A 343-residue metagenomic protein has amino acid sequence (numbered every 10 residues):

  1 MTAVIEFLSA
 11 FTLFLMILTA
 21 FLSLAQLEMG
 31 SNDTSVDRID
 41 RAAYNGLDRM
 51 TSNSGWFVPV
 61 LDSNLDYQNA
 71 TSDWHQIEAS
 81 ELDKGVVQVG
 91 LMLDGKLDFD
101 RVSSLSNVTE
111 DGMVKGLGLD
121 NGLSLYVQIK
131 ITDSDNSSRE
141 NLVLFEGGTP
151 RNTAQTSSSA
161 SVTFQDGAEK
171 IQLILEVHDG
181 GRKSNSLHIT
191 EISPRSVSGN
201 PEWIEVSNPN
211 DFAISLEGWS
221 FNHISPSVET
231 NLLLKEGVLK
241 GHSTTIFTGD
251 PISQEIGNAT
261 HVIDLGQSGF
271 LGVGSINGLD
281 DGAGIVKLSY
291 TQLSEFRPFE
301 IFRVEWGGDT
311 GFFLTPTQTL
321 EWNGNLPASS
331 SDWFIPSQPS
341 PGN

Functional and structural regions predicted by a protein language model:
M1-A25: N-terminal single-pass transmembrane signal-anchor helix
T19-N185: Long, compositionally biased, intrinsically disordered regions
D179-H188, S337-N343: Low-complexity, Pro/Thr/Ser/Gly/Ala-rich linker/spacer regions in secreted, extracellular modular proteins
G181-S227, I276-D281, P298-L314: A structural motif detector for short, solvent-exposed N-terminal "entry" segments of globular domains
V228-H261: Intrinsically disordered, low-complexity Pro/Gly/Ser/Thr-rich segments with frequent PxxP/GP/PP motifs and embedded
Q254-G274: Surface-exposed intrinsically disordered loops and tails
S268-P341: Conserved beta-structured recognition patch
